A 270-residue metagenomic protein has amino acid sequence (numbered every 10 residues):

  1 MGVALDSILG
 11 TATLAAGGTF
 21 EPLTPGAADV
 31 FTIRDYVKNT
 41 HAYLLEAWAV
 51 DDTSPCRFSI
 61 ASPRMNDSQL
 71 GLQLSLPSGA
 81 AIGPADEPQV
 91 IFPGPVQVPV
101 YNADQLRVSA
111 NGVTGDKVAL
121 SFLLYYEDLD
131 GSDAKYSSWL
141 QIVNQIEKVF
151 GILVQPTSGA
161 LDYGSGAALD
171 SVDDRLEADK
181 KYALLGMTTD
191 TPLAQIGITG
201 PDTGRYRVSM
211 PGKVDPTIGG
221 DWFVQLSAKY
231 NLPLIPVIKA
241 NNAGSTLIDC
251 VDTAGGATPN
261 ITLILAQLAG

Functional and structural regions predicted by a protein language model:
M1-G270: Beta-strand-centric surfaces of beta-sandwich/beta-rich domains
